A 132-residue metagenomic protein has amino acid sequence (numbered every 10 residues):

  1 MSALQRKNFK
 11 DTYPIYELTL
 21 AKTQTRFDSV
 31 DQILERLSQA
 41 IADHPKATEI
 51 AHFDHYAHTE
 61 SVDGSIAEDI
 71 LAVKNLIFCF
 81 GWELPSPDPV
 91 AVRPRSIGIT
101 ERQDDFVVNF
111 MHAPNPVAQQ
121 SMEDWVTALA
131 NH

Functional and structural regions predicted by a protein language model:
S2-P45, D54: Terminal, regulation- and interaction-focused segments at domain boundaries
R6-D11, I66-A67, S96-E101: Short, flexible, solvent-exposed loop/turn segments with mixed acidic/basic and small polar residues
Y16-A21, L76-W82, I99: Short beta-strand element of the conserved SAM-dependent methyltransferase core
E35-P87: Ser/Thr-rich, low-complexity intrinsically disordered terminal regions
P87-D88, T100: Short active-site-adjacent structural elements
A91-R95: Short, surface-exposed coil-to-beta transition loops
S96-H112: Beta-strand/loop substructures that line and gate deep hydrophobic ligand-binding cavities in soluble
A113-H132: C-terminal partner/receptor-binding element of secreted or periplasmic proteins
